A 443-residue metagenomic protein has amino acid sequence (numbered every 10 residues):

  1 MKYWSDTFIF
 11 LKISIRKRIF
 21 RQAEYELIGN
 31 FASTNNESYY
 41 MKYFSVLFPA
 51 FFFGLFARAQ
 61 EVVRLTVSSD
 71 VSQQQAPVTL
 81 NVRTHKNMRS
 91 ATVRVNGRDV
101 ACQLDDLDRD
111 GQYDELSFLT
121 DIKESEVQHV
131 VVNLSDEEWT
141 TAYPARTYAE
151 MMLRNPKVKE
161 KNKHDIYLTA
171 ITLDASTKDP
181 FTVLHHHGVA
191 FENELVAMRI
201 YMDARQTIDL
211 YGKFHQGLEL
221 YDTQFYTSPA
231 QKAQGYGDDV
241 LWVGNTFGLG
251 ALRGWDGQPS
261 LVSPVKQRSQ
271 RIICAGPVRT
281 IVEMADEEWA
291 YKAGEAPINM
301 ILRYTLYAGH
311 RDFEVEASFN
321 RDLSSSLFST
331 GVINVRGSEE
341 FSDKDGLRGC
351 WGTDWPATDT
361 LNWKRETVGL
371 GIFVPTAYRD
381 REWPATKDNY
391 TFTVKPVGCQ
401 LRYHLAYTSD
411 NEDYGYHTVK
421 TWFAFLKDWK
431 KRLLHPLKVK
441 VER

Functional and structural regions predicted by a protein language model:
M1-V62: Bacterial Sec-dependent N-terminal signal peptides
Q60-A170, D174, K178-D179, H186: Alpha-mannosidase-like glycoside hydrolase catalytic domains involved in N-glycan trimming, generalizing to other
V63-L65, L195, F313-F319: Short, well-ordered beta-strand segments enriched in hydrophobic/aromatic residues
T92-L116, A290-E295, R336-W355, F373-Y378: Solvent-exposed beta-strand/loop surfaces of large extracellular or lumenal domains
L107-I122, L370-R443: Beta-strand-rich recognition/accessory modules
E138-L261: Solvent-exposed N-terminal domain segments of exported/luminal and surface proteins
G235-Y307: Extended, loop-rich substrate-binding clefts of extracytoplasmic carbohydrate-active enzymes
M300, R311-D345: Acidic (Asp/Glu-rich), glycine- and aromatic
